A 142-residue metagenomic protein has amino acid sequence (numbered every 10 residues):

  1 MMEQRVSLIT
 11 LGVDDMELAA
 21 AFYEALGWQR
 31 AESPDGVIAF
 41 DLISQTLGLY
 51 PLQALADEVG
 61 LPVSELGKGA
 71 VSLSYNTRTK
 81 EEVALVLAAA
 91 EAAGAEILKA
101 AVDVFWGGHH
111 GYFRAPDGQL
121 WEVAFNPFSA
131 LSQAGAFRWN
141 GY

Functional and structural regions predicted by a protein language model:
M1-L8, L26-R114, F125-Y142: Vicinal oxygen chelate
G12-V13, L18: Long, hydrophobic N-terminal alpha-helical segment
A19-E24, A90, G118: Conserved active-site tyrosine of GNAT-family acetyltransferases
